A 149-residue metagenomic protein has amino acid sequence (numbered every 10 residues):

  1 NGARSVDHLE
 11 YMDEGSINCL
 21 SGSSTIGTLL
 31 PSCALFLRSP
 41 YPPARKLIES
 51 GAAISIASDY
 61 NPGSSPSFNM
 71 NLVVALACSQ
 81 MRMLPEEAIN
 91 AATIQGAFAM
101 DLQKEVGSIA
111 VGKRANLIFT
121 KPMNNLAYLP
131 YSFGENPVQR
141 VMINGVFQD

Functional and structural regions predicted by a protein language model:
N1-E105, F133, F147: Active-site-adjacent C-terminal substructures of enzyme catalytic domains
R4, K46, K104, K113 (+2 more regions): Context-gated lysine
A52, I109, P137-V138: A generic hydrophobic-helix recognition signal that picks specific residues within alpha-helical hydrophobic
S55-S58, A97-F98, Q103-L129: Structural signature of the urease/amidohydrolase superfamily beta/alpha-barrel
I94, R114-D149: C-terminal cap of metal-dependent C-N hydrolases
